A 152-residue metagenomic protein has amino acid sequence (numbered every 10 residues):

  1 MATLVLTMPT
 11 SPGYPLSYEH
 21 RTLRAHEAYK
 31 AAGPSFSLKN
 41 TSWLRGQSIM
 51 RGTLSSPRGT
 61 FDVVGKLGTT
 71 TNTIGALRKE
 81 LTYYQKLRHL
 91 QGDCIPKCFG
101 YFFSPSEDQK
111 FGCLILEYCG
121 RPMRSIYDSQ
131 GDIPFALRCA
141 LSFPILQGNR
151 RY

Functional and structural regions predicted by a protein language model:
M1-L23: Nuclease-adjacent, charged terminal/linker segments that flank catalytic cores
Y14, Y18, Y29, Y83-Y84 (+4 more regions): Sequence-level detector for tyrosine residue identity
E19-H89: ATP-binding glycine-rich loop module of kinase domains
T73-A76, Q85-R88, D93-R138: Conserved structural core of kinase catalytic domains
P144-Y152: Protein kinase catalytic-loop region centered on the HRD/HxD motif
